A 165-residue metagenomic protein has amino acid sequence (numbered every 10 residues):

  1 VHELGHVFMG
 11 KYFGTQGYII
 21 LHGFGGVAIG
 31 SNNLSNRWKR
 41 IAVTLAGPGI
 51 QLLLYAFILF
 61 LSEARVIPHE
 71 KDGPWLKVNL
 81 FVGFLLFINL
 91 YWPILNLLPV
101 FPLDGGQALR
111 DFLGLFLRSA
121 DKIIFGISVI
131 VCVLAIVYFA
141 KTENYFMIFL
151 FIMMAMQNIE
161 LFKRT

Functional and structural regions predicted by a protein language model:
V1-T165: Hydrophobic transmembrane alpha-helices and their immediate loop junctions in multi-pass integral membrane proteins
